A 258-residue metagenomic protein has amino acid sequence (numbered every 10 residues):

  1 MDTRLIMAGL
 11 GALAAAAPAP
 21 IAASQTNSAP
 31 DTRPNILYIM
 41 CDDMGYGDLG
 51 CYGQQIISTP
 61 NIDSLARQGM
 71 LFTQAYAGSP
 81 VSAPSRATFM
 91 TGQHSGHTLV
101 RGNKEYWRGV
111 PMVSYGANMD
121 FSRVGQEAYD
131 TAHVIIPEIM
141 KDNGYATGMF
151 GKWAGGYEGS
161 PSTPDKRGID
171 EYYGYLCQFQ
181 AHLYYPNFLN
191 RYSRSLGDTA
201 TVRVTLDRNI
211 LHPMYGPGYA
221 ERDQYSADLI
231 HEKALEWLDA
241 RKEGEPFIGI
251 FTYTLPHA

Functional and structural regions predicted by a protein language model:
M1-L5, R123: Positively charged n-region of N-terminal signal peptides that target proteins for export
M7-A17: Bacterial N-terminal signal peptides
A17-T26: Signal peptide processing junction and immediate N-terminal pro/mature segment of secreted/exported proteins
T26-M70, W153: Active-site-proximal N-terminal segment of extracellular/periplasmic enzymes that hydrolyze or transfer
R33, G45, S58-N61, Q68 (+5 more regions): Stable alpha-helical elements in mature extracytoplasmic
D43-Y46, L71, G78-A83, S95-H97 (+3 more regions): Solvent-exposed loop/turn segments at secondary-structure junctions within structured extracellular/periplasmic domains
Q55-A87, G92-H97, A146-G148, R167-L176: Short, structured active-site-proximal loop/turn typified by the sulfatase FGly-forming signature C/S-X-P-X-R
G102-Y145, W153-F247, T252-H257: Formylglycine-dependent
